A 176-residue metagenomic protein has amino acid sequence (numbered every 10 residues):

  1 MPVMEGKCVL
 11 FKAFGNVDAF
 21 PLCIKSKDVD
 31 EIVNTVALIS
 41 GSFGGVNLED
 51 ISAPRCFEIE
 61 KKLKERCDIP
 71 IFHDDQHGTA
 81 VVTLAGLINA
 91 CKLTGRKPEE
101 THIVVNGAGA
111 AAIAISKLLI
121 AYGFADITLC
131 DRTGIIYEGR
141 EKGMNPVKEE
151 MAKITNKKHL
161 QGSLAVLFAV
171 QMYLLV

Functional and structural regions predicted by a protein language model:
M1-G15, H77, V81-L167: Glycine-rich phosphate/diphosphate-binding loop of Rossmann-like nucleotide-binding domains
M1-T101: Glycine/serine-rich phosphate-binding loop and adjoining beta1-alpha1 elements at the start of nucleotide-handling
G45, V105, L174: Short glycine-aspartate micro-motif
Q171: An anion/phosphate-binding loop that grips the pyrophosphate of nucleotide cofactors and donors
